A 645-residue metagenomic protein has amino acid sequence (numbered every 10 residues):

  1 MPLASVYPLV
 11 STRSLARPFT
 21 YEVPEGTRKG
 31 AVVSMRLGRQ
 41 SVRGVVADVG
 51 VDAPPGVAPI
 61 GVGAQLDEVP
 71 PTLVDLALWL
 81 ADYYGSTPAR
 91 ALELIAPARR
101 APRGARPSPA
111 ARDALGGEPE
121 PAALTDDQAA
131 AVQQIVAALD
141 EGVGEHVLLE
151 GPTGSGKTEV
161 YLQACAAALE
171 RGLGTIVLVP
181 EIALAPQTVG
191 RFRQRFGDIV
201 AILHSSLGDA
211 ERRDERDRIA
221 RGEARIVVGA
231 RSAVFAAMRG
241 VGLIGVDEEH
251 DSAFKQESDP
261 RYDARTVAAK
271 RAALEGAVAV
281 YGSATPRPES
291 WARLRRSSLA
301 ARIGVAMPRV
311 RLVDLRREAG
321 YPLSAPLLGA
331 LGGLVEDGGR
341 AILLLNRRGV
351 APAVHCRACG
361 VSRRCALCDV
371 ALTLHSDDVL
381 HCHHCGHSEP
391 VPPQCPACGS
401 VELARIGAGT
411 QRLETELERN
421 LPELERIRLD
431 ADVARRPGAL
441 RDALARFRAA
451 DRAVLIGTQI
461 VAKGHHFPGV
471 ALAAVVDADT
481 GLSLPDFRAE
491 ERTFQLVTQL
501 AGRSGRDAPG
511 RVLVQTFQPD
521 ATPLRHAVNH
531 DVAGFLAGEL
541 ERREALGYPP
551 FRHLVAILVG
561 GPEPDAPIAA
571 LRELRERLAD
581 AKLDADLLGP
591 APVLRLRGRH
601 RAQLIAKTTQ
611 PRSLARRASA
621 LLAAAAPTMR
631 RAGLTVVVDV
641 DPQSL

Functional and structural regions predicted by a protein language model:
M1-V305, V335-E336, L345, F467 (+6 more regions): Accessory, non-ATPase domains that flank or precede helicase/AAA+ motor cores in DNA-metabolism machines
P107, R309-R316, V361, N420 (+5 more regions): Accessory helical-bundle/CTD segments and flexible terminal tails appended to RecA-like ATPase motors
C165-A168, L315-N346, A570-E573: Conserved interdomain hinge at the start of the Helicase C-terminal
L173-T188, L334-R357, L403-E414, D430 (+1 more regions): Conserved strand-helix element at the start of the C-terminal RecA-like helicase core
F196-L207, A366-L367, T373-S376, E423-D432 (+2 more regions): Conserved RecA-like helicase motor-core motifs
A201-D209, D251-Y262, L315-Y321, E402-G407 (+2 more regions): Flexible beta-alpha connector loops of hexameric P-loop NTPases
R293-P326, A330, E541-F551: Interdomain hinge/linker at the junction between the two RecA-like core domains of SF2 helicases
E336-N420: Cys/His-rich short segments
